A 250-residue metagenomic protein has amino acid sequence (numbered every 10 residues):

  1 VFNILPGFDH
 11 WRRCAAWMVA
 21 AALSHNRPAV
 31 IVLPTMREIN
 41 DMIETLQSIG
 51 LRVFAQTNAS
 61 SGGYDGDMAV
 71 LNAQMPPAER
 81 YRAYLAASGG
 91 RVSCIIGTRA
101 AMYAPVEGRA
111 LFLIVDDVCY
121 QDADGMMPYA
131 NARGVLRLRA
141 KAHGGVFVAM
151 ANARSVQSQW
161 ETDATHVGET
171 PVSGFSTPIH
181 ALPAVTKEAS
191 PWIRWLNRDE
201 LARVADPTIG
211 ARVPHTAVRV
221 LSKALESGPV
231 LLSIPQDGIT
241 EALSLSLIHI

Functional and structural regions predicted by a protein language model:
V1-P28, V32-M42: Glycine-rich P-loop/Walker A and Walker A-like loops and their local beta1-loop-alpha1 context in P-loop NTPases
V1-W11, T170-S244: Conserved interdomain linker/interface between the two RecA-like ATPase lobes of SF2 helicase motors
D41-N72: Conserved helix-turn-beta segment of the N-terminal RecA-like "Helicase ATP-binding" lobe in SF1/SF2 helicases
L71-I95: Conserved motor-coupling elements within RecA-like helicase/translocase cores
I95-V106, A110: Conserved RecA-like ASCE ATPase "motif II neighborhood" in helicase/translocase motors
P105-G108, C119-A130: Conserved ATPase-coupling elements of RecA-like P-loop NTPase cores
D124-W192: Post-DEXD/H (motif II) to motif III coupling segment of the RecA-like Helicase ATP-binding lobe
I248-I250: Conserved small/polar residues in nucleotide/adenosyl-binding loops
